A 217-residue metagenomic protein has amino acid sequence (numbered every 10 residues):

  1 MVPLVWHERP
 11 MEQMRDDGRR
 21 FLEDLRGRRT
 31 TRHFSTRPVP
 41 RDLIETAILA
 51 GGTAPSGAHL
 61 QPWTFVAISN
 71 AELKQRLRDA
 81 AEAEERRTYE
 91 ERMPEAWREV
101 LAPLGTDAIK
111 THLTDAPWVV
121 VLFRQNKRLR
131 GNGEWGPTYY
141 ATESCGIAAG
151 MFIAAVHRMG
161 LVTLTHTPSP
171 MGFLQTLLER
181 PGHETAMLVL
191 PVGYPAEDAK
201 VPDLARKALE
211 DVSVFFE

Functional and structural regions predicted by a protein language model:
M1-D115, E217: N-terminal amphipathic, basic helical "cap/leader" segment at the start of enzyme domains
V2-D17, T30-T31, T185-E217: C-terminal helix-cap and adjacent tail motif
A47-G51, V120, N126-L177: Small-aliphatic-rich amphipathic alpha-helix that forms the alpha element of a beta-alpha
V66-I68, V120-F123: Short, conserved beta-strand edge motifs with alternating hydrophobic and charged residues
A71, R124-N126, A196: Short, flexible active-site-adjacent loop segments at beta-strand->alpha-helix junctions, enriched in small/polar
A116-W118, M159, A186-L188: Generic beta-strand structural signal
L174-M187: Short, electropositive alpha-helical surface patch
